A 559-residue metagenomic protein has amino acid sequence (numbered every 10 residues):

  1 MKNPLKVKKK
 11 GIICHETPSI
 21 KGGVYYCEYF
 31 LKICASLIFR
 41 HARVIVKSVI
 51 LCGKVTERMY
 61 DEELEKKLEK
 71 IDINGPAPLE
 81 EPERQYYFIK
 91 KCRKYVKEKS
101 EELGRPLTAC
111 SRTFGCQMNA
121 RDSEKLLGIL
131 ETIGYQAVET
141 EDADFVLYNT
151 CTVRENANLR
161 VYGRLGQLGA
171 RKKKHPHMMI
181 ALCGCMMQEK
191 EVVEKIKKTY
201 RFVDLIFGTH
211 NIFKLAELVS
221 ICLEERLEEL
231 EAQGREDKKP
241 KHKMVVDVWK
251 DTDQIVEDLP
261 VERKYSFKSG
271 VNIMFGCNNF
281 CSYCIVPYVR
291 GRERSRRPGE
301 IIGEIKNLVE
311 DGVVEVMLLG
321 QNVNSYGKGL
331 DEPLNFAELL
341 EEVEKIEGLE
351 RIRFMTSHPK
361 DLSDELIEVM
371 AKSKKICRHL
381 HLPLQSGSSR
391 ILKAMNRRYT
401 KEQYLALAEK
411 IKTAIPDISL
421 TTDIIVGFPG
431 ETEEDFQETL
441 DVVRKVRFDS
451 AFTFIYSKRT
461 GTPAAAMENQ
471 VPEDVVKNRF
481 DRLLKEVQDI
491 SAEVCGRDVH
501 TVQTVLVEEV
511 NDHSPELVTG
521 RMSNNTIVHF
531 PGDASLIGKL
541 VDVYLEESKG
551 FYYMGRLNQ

Functional and structural regions predicted by a protein language model:
K2-N3, K9-K10, T17, K32-I33: Polybasic, lysine-rich low-complexity intrinsically disordered segments
T17-V24, C34-A35, H41: N-terminal amphipathic/hydrophobic targeting modules at extreme N-termini, encompassing cleavable Sec/SRP-type signal
R40-R43, R235: Basic polycationic patches enriched in arginine
C52-Y326, E365, L380, E402-E409 (+5 more regions): Proteins enriched for Cys/Gly/acidic motifs involved in redox and nucleic-acid/cofactor modification
K54, A466-Q559: Terminal RNA-binding accessory module
T152-V153, R290-G291, L330-P333, K393-Y399 (+1 more regions): Short glycine-enriched, charge-decorated loop/helix-capping segments at active-site entrances that position
M179-L182, E189-E191, E310-E433, R444: Conserved SAM/AdoMet-binding glycine-rich loop
